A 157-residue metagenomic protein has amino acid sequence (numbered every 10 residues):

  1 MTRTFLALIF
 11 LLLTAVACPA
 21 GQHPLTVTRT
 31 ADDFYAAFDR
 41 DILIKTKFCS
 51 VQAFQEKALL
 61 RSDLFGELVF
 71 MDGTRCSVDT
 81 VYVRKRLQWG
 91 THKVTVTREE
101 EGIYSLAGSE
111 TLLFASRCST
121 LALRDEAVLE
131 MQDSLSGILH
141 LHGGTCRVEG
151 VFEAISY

Functional and structural regions predicted by a protein language model:
M1-T4: Positively charged n-region of N-terminal signal peptides that target proteins for export
L6-A15: Bacterial N-terminal signal peptides
I9, I42-I44, I103, I138 (+1 more regions): Weak global preference for isoleucine
C18-T26, A53-T97, L123-Y157: Short, flexible, surface-exposed loop segments at domain boundaries
A20-S62, G90-G108, L112-L113, R117-T120: N-terminal secretory signal peptides
